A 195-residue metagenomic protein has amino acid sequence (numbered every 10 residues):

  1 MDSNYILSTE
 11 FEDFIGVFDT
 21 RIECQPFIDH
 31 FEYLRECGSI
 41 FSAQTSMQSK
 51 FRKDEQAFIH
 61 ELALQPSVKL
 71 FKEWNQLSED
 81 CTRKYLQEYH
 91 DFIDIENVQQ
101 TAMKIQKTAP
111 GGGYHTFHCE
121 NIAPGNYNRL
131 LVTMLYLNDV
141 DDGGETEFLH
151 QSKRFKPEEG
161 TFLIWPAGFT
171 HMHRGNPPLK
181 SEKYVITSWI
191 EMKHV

Functional and structural regions predicted by a protein language model:
D2-I95: Non-heme Fe(II)/2-oxoglutarate
N75-V195: Catalytic core of non-heme Fe(II) oxygenases with the double-stranded beta-helix
